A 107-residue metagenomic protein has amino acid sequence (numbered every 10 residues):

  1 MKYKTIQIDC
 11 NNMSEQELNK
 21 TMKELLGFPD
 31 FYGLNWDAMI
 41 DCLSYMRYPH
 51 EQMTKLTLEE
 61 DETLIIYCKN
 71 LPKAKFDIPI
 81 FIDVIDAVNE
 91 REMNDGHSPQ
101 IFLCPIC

Functional and structural regions predicted by a protein language model:
K2-L34, A38-C107: Positively charged, polar, low-complexity stretches
